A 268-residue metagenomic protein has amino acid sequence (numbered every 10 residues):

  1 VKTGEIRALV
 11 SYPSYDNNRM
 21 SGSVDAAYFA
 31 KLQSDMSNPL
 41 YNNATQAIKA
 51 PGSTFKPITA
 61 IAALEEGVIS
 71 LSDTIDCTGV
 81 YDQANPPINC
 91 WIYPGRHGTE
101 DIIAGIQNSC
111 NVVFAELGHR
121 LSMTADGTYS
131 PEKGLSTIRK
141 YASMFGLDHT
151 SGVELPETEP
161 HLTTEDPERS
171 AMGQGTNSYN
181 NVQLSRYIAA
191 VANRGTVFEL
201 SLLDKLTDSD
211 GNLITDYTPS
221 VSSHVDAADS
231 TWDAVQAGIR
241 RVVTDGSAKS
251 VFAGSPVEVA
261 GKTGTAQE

Functional and structural regions predicted by a protein language model:
V1-S53, I58-E268: Beta-lactam-recognizing serine transpeptidase/beta-lactamase-like catalytic domain environment
